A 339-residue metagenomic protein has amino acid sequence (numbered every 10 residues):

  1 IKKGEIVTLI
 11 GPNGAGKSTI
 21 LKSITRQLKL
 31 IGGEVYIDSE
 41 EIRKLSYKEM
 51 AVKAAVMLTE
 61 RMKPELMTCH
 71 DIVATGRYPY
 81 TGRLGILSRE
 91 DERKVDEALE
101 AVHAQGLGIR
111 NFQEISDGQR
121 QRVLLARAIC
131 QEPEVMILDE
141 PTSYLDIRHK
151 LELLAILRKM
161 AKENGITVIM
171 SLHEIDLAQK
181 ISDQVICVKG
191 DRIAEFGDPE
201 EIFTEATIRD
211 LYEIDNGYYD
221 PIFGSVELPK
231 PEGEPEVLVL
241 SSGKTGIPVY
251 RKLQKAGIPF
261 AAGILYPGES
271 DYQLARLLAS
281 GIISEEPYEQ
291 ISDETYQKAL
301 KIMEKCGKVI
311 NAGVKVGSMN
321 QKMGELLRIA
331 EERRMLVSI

Functional and structural regions predicted by a protein language model:
I10-P12: The feature captures the beta-strand-to-loop junction immediately N-terminal to the Walker
T25: Helix-to-loop junction immediately C-terminal to a conserved catalytic motif
G33-E41: Conserved ABC transporter NBD signature motif
A74, R89-G108, E132: Conserved ABC ATPase "signature" region
G85-I86, N111-I115, Q119: Conserved ABC ATPase signature
M136-E140: Catalytic Walker B motif of ABC-type/P-loop ATPase nucleotide-binding domains
E213-I291, N311-A312, S318, L336-I339: ABC ATPase nucleotide-binding domains
